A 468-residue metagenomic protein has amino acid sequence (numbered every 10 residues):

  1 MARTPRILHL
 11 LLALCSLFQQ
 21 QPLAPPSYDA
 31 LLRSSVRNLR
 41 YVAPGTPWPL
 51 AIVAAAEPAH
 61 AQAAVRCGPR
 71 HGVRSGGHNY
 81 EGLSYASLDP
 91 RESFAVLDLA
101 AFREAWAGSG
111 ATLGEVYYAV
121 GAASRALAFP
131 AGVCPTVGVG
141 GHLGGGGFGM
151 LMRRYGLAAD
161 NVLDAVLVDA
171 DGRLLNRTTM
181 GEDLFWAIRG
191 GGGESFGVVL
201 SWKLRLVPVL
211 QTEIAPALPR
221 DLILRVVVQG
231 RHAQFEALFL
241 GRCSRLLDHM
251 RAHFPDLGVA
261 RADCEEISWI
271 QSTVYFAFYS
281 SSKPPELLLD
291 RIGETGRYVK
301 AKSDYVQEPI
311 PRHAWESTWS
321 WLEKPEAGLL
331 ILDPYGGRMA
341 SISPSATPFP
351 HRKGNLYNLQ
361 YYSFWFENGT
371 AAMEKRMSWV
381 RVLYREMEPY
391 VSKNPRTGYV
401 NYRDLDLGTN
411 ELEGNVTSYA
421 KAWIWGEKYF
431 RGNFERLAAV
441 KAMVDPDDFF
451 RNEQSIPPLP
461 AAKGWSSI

Functional and structural regions predicted by a protein language model:
A2-I468: Soluble FAD-dependent oxygen oxidases
